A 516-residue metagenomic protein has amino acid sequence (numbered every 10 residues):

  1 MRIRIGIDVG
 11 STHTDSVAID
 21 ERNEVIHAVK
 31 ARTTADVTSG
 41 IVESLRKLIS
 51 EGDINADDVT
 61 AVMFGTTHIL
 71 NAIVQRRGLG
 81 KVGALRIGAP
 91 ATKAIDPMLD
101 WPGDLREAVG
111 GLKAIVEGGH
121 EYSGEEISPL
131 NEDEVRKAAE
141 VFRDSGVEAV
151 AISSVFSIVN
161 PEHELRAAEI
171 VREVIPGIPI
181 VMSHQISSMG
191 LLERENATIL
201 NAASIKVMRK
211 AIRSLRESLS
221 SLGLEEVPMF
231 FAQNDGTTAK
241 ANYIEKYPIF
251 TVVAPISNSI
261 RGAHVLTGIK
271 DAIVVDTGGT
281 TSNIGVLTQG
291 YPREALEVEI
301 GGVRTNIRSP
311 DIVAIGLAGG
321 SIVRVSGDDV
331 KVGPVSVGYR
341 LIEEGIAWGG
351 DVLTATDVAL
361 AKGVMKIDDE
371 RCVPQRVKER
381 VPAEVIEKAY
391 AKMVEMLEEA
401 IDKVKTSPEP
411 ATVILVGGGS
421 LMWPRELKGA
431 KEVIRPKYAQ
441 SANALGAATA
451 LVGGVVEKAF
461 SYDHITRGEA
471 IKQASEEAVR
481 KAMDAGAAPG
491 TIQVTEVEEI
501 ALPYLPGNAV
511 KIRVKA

Functional and structural regions predicted by a protein language model:
M1-A516: N-terminally biased helix-coil "hinge/interface" segments that flank
